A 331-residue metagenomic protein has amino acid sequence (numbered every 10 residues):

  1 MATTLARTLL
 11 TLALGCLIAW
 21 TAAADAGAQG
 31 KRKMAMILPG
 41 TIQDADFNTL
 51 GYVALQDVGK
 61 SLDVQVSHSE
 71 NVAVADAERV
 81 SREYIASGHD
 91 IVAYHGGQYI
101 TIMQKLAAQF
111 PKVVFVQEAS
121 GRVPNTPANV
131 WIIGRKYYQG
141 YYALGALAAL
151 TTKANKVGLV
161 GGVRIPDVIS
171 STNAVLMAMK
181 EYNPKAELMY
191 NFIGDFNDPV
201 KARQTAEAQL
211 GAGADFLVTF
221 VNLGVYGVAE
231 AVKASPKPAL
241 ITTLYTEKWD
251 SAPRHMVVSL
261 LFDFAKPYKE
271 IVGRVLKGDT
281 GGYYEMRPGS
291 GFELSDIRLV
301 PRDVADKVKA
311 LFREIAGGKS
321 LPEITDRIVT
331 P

Functional and structural regions predicted by a protein language model:
M1-A6: N-terminal secretory signal peptides that target proteins for export/translocation
L9-W20: Bacterial N-terminal signal peptides
W20-A28: Sec/Tat signal peptide C-region and signal peptidase I cleavage site
G27-P331: A residue-level marker of the well-folded mature domains of exported/periplasmic proteins
